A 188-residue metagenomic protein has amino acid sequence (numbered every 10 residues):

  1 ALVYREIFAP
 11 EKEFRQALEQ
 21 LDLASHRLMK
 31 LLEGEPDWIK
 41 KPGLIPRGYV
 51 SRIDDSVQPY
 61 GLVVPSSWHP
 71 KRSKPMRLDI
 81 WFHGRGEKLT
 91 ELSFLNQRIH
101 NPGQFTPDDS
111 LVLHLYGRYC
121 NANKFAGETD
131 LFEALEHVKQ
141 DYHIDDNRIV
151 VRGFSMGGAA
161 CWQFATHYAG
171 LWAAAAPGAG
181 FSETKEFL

Functional and structural regions predicted by a protein language model:
A1-M76: A domain-start/cap signature at the N-terminus of enzymes
S56-Q58, D108, D145-N147: Residue-level signal for beta-strand positions within conserved beta-sheet cores that form or flank
P65, W81-R85, L115-R118, R152-M156 (+1 more regions): Active-site-proximal beta-strand/loop segments in catalytic clefts of secreted hydrolases
S66-K74, N123-M156, T166-W172: Gly/Ser-rich "nucleophile elbow"/oxyanion-hole loop immediately N-terminal to the catalytic nucleophile in hydrolases
H69, K88, N121, G158 (+1 more regions): Flexible, glycine-rich phosphate/dinucleotide-binding loops and adjacent beta-alpha linkers at cofactor/substrate
P75-Y142: Active-site machinery of serine-nucleophile hydrolases
A160-F164: Hydrolases whose catalytic domains are alpha/beta-hydrolase-1, hotdog thioesterase, or metallo-beta-lactamase-like
G170-E186: A conserved short beta-strand
